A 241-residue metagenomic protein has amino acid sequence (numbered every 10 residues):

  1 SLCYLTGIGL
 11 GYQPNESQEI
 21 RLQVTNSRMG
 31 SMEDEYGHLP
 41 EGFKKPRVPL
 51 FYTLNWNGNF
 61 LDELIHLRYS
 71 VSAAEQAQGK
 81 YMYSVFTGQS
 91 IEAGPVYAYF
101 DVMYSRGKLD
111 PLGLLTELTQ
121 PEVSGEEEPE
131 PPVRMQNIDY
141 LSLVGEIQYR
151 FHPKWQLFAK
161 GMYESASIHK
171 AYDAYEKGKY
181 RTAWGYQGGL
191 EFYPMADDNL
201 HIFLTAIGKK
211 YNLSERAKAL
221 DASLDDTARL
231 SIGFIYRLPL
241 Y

Functional and structural regions predicted by a protein language model:
S1-N57: Surface-exposed coil loops of outer-membrane beta-barrel proteins
G9-Q13, E19-R21, N55-N59, G88-E92 (+3 more regions): Transmembrane beta-barrel domains of outer membrane proteins
L10, R21-L22, L67-V71, F100-V102 (+5 more regions): Membrane-embedded beta-strand positions of outer-membrane beta-barrel proteins
Q13-I20, I65, A93-V96, F151-W155 (+1 more regions): Secondary-structure transition into beta-strands, especially the periplasmic turns and strand N-termini that construct
E33-Y36, D110-L114, A171-D173, S214-K218: Outer-membrane beta-barrel and related beta-rich outer-membrane complex signature in Gram-negative bacteria
P49, L54-Y180, W184: Detector for outer-membrane/organellar transmembrane beta-barrel domains, recognizing the amphipathic beta-strand
L54, P194, L224-Y241: Outer-membrane beta-barrel "beta-signal"
A196-N199, L204-E215: C-terminal beta-signal and adjacent terminal beta-strands/loops of Gram-negative outer-membrane beta-barrel proteins
